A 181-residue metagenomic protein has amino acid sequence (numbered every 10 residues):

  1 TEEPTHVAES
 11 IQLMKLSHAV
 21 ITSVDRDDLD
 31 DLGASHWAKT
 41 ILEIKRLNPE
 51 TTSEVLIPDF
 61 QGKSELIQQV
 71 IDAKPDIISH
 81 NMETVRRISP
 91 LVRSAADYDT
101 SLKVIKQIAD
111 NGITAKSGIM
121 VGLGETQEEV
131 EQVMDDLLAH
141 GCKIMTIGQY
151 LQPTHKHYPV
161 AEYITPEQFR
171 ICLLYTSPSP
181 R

Functional and structural regions predicted by a protein language model:
T1-I77, M82-I88, D97-N111, S117 (+6 more regions): Conserved Radical SAM active-site core
L91: Mobile active-site "lid"/loop adjacent to the S-adenosyl-L-methionine
M120-G124: A short beta-alpha structural unit
Q168-L174: Low-complexity, intrinsically disordered Gly/Pro/Thr-rich segments
Y175-R181: Conserved small/polar residues in nucleotide/adenosyl-binding loops
